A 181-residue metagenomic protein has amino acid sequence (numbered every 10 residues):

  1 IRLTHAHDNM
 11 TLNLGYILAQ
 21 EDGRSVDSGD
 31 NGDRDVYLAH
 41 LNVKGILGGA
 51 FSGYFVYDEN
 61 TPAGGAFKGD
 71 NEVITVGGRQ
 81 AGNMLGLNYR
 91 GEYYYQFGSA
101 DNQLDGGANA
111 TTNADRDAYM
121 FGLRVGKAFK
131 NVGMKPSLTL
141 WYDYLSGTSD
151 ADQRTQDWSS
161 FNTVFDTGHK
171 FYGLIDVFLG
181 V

Functional and structural regions predicted by a protein language model:
R2-D152: Signature for the C-terminal beta-barrel architecture of outer-membrane proteins
S137-T139, Y144-V181: C-terminal structural cap/anchor segments
